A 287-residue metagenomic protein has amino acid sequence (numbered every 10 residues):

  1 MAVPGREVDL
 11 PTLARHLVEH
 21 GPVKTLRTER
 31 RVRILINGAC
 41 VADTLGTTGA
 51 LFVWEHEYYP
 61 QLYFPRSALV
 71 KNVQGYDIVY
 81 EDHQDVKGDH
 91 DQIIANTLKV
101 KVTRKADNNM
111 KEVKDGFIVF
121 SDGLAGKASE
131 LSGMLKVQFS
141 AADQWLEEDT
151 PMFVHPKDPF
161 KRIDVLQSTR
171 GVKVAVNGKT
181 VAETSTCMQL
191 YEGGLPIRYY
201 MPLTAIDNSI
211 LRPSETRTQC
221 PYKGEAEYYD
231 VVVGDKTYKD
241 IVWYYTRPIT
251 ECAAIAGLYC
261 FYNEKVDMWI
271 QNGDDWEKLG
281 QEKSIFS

Functional and structural regions predicted by a protein language model:
A2-S287: Terminal leader/tail segments of proteins
